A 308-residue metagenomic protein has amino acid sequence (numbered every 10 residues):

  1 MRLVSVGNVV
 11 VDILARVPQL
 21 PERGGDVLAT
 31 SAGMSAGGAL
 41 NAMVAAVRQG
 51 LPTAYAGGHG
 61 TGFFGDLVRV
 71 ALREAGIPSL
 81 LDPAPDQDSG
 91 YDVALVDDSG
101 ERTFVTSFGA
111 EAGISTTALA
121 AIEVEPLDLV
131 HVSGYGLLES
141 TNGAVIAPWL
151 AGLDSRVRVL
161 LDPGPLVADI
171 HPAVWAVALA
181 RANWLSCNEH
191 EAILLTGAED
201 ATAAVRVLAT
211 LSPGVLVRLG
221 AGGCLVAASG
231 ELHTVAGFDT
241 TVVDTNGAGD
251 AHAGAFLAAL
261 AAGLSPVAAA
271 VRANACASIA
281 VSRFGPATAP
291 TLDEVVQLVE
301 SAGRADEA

Functional and structural regions predicted by a protein language model:
M1-H59, F63-E74, A308: Glycine-rich phosphate/adenosyl-contacting loop at the front of the ribokinase-like
M1-V9, R69-A84, D97-H233, A302 (+1 more regions): Ribokinase/PfkB-type carbohydrate-kinase core domain
D12, I193, A287: Nucleotide phosphate-binding site architecture
V27, G152, E199-A308: Conserved phosphate-binding/catalytic region of the ribokinase-like
T30-G37, F63, D88, G109 (+6 more regions): Residues at secondary-structure transition points
A39-M43, G65, I146, E189 (+3 more regions): A general structural signal for well-ordered alpha-helical segments in protein cores
A46, Y55, L72, V130 (+2 more regions): Hydrophobic packing within well-folded, soluble alpha/beta domains
